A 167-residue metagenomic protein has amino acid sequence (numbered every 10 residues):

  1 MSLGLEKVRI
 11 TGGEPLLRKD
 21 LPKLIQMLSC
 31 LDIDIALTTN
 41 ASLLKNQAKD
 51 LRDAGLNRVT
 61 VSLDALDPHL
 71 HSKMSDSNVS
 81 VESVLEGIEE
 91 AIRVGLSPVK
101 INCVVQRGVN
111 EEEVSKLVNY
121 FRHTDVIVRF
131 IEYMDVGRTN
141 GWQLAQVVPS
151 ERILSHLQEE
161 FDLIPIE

Functional and structural regions predicted by a protein language model:
M1-I10, L17-I127: Radical SAM/AdoMet-radical enzyme domain recognition
E14, E132: Acidic-residue sensor for enzyme active/binding pockets
K116-N119, H123, Y133-E167: Auxiliary Fe-S-binding modules of radical SAM enzymes
